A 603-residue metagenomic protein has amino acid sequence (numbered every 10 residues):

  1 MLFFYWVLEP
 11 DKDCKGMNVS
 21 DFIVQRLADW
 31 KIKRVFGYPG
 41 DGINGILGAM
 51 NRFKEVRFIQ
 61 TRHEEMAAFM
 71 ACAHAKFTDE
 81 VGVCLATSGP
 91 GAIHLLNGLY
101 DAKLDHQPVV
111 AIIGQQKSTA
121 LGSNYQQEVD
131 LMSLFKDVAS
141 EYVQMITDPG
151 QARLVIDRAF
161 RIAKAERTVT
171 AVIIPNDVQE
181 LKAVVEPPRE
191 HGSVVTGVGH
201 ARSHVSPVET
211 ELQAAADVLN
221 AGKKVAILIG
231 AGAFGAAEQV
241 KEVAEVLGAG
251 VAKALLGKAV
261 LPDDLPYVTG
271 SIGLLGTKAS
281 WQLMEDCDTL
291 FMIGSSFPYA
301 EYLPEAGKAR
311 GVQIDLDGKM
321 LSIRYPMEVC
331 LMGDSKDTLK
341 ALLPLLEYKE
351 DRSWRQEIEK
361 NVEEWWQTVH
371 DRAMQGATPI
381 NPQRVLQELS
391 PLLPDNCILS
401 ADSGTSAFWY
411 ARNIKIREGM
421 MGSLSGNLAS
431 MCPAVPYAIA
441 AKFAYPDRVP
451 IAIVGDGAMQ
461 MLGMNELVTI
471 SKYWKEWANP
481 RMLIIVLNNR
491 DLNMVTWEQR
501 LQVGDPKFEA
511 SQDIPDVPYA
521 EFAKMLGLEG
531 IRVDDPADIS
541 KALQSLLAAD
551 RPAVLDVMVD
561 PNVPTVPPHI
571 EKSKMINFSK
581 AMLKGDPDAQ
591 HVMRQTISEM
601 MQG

Functional and structural regions predicted by a protein language model:
F3-Y5: Aromatic (phenylalanine/tyrosine) cluster motif
L8-E350, L392-D395, W474-I484, P518 (+2 more regions): N-terminal alpha/beta PP-like core and its mobile active-site loop of ThDP/TPP-dependent enzymes
S20-I23, A28, K33, D41 (+2 more regions): Active-site diphosphate/adenylate-binding microenvironment
Y38-D41, I59-F69, C84-P90, T147-D148 (+5 more regions): Active-site nucleophile and cofactor-binding loops and adjacent substrate-binding regions of central metabolic enzymes
I112, A120-Q127, S322-R324, C330-M332 (+3 more regions): Thiamine diphosphate
I173-I174, S400-D402, D556: Short beta-strand segments
G192-E209, D351-P379: Long, charged amphipathic helices and adjacent flexible linkers at domain junctions
G230-G235, Q375, G455-A458: Conserved short loop/turn motifs at secondary-structure junctions
